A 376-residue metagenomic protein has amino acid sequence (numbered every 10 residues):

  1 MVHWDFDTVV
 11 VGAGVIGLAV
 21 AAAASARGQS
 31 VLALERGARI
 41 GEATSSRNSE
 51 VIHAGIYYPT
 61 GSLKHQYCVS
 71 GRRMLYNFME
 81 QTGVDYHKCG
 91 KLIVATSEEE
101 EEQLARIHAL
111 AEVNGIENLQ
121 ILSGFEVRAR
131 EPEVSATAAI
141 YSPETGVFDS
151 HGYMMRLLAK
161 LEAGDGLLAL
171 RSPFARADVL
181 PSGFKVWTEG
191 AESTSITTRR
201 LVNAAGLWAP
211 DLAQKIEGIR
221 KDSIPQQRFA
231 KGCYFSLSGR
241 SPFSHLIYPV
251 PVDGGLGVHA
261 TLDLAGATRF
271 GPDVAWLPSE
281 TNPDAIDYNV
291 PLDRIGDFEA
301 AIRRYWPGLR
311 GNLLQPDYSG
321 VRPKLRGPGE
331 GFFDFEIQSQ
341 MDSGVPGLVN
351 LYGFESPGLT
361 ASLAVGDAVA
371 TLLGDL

Functional and structural regions predicted by a protein language model:
F6-A33: N-terminal Rossmann-like FAD-binding beta1-loop-alpha1 element of flavoenzymes
S25-R47: Glycine-rich FAD pyrophosphate-binding loop
G41, G190-S244, Y288-P291: Central helical "cap/lid" subdomain
E50-E126, G257-V258: Dinucleotide-binding Rossmann-like beta1-alpha1 core, especially the glycine-rich loop that anchors the ADP
P59-S70, V94-Q103, Y141-A159, A169 (+2 more regions): Short beta-strand to alpha-helix junction loop
I140-R200, D211, L363: Helical element adjacent to the flavin cofactor pocket in flavoenzyme catalytic cores
I219-F229, R240-E330: Active-site lid/adjacent beta-loop-alpha segment flanking the redox-cofactor pocket in flavoenzymes
G311-Y352, S356, T360: FAD-binding beta-loop-beta segment adjacent to the flavin cofactor pocket
